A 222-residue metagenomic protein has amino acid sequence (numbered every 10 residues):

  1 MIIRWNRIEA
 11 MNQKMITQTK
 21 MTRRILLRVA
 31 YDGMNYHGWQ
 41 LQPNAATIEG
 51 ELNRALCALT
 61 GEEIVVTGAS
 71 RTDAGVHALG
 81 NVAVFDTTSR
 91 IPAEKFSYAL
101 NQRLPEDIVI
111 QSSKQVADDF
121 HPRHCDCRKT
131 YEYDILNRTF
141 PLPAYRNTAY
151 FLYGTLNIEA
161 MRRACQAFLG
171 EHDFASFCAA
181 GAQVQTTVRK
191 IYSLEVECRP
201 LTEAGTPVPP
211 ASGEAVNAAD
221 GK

Functional and structural regions predicted by a protein language model:
W5-I8, N12-K222: Structured-RNA-binding interfaces characteristic of tRNA pseudouridine synthases
